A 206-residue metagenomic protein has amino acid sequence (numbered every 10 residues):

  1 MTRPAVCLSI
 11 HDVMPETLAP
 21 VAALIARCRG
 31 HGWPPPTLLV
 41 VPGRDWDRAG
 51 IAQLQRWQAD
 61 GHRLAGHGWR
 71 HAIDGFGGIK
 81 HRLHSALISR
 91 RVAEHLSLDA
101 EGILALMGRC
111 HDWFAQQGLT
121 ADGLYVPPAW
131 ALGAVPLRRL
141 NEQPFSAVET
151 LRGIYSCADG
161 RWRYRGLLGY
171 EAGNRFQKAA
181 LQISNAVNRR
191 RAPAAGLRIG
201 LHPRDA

Functional and structural regions predicted by a protein language model:
M1-R63: Active-site beta->alpha N-cap acidic-glycine motif
A5-L18, Y170-A206: Catalytic grooves of carbohydrate-active enzymes
V6-I10, P36-L38, L64-H67, G123-Y125 (+3 more regions): Hydrophobic faces of well-ordered beta-strands that scaffold small-molecule active sites in alpha/beta enzyme cores
V13-A19, L39-G50, A72, V126-V135 (+3 more regions): Acidic-and-aromatic substrate-binding clefts and catalytic sites of carbohydrate-active enzymes
P20-R27, G50-L54, L106, C110-W113 (+2 more regions): A general structural detector for well-ordered alpha-helical segments in enzyme core domains, enriched
H62-H81: Short, solvent-exposed beta-strand-terminating loops
G78-L98: Active-site gating loops and adjacent loop-to-helix segments of metal-dependent hydrolytic enzymes
L96-A172: Catalytic domains of cell-wall/extracellular-matrix polysaccharide-remodeling enzymes, centered on de-N-acetylation
